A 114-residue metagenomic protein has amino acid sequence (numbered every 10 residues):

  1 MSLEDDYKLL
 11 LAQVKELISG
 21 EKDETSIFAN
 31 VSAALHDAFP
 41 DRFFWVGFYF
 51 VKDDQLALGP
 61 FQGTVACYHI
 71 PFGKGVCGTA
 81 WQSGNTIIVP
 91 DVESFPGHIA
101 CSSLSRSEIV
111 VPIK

Functional and structural regions predicted by a protein language model:
M1-P60, T64: Intrinsically disordered, low-complexity terminal regulatory regions
P40, I99-R106: Short loop/turn motifs at secondary-structure junctions and domain boundaries
W45, R106-S107: Short glycine-rich loop/turn motifs
V51-A100: Regulatory sensory and allosteric helical modules in signal-transduction proteins and certain transcription factors
S107-K114: A short, aliphatic-rich beta-strand micro-motif
